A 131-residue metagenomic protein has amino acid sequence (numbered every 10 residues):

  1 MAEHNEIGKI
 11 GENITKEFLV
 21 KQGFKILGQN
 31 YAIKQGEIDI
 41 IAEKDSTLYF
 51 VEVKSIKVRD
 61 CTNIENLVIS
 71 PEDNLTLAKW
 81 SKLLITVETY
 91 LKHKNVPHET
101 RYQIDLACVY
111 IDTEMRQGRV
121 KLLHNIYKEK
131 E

Functional and structural regions predicted by a protein language model:
M1-Q29: Acidic-basic catalytic patches of nuclease active cores, encompassing PD-(D/E)XK and other metal-cofactor nuclease
A2, E6, I10, Q35 (+1 more regions): Residues at secondary-structure transition points
L19, I40-N66, L83: Conserved catalytic cores of phosphodiester-cleaving nucleases, focusing on short active-site segments
Y31-I33: Mixed-charge, glycine-accented linear interaction segment located at domain edges/termini
D39-A42, C108-Y110: Conserved protein-kinase catalytic-loop segment immediately C-terminal to the catalytic Asp of the HRD motif
L67-Y102: Mid-chain, well-packed structural core segment of small domains
K92-E131: Domain-level recognition of nuclease-like catalytic cores that cleave nucleotide substrates
